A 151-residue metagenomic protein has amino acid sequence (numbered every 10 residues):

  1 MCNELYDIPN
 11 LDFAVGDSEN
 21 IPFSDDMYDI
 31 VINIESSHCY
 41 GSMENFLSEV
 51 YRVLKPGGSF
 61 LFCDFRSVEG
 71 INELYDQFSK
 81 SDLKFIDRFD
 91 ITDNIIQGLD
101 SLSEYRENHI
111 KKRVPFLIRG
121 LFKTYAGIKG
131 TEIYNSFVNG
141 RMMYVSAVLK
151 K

Functional and structural regions predicted by a protein language model:
C2-N3: Conserved SAM-binding loop
D7-I21: Conserved SAM-binding strand-loop segment of SAM-dependent methyltransferases
E19-V31: A short acidic, Gly/Pro-enriched loop at the edge of an enzyme's catalytic core that lines a small-molecule cofactor
D29-M43, R66-V68: A short SAM/SAH-binding and catalytic strip from SAM-dependent methyltransferases
E44-S59: A short glycine-rich, Lys/Arg-flanked "PGG" loop and its adjoining helix->strand segment in the class I
S59-S81: Conserved class I S-adenosyl-L-methionine
L83-N94: Conserved S-adenosyl-L-methionine
T92-K151: Conserved Class I S-adenosyl-L-methionine
